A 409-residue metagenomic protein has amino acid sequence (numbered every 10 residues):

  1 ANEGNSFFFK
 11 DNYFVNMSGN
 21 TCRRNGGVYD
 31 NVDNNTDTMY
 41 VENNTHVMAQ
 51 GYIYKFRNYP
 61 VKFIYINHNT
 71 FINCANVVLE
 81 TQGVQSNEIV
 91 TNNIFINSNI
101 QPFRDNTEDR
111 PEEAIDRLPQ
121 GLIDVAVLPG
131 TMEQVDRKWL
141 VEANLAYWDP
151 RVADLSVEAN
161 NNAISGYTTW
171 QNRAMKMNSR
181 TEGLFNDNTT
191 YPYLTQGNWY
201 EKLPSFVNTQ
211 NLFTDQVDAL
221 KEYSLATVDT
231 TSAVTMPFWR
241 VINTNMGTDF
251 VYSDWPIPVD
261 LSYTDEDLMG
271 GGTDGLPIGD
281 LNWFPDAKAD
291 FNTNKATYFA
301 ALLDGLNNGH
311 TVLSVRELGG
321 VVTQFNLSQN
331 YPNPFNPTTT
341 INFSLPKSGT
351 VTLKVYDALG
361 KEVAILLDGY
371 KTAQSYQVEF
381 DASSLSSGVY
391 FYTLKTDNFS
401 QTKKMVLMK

Functional and structural regions predicted by a protein language model:
A1-S232, D286-A289: Extracellular beta-rich repeat passengers
N43, D267, S314, L359-G360: Residue-level recognition of short loop/turn positions
T131, D254, S344-K347: Short loop/turn motifs at secondary-structure junctions and domain boundaries
Y147-W148, G271-G275, M408: Phosphate/oxyanion-binding loops and surfaces in catalytic or ligand/nucleic-acid-binding neighborhoods
Q171-Q196, L220-V315: Surface beta-loop-beta hairpin patches that serve as ligand-binding interfaces in beta-rich domains
F206, L268-M269, F380: Bulky hydrophobic/aromatic "packing anchor" residues in well-ordered structure
R316-K409: C-terminal outer-membrane/trafficking sorting elements
